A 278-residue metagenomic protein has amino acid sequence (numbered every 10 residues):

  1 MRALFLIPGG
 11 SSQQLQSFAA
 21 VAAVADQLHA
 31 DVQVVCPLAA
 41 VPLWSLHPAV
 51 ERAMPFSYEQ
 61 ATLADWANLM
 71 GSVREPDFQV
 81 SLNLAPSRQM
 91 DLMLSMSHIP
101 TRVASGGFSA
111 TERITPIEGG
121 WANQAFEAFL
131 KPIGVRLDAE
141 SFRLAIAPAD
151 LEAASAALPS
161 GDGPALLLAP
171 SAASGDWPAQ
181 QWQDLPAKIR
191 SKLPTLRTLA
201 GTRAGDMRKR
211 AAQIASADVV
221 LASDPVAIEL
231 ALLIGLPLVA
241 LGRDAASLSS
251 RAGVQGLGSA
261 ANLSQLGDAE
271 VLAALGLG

Functional and structural regions predicted by a protein language model:
R2-G10, V135-M207: Active-site donor-nucleotide binding/catalytic segment of nucleotide-sugar enzymes
F5, A30-L63, G258: Conserved nucleotide-sugar phosphate-binding/catalytic loop shared by glycosyltransferases and other
S11-A25, A39-P42: Short amphipathic alpha-helix
L46, R74, S95, A212-Q213: Structural alpha-helical scaffold elements that stabilize or flank donor/cofactor-binding regions in carbohydrate
M54-R143, P164, A245-L248, G253-Q255: Conserved nucleotide-diphosphate donor binding/catalytic pocket of glycan-assembly enzymes
A104-S105, T115-G120, L232-G278: Nucleotide-sugar donor-binding patch of glycosyltransferase catalytic domains
F129, P186-M207, G253-G278: Extended, non-globular alpha-helical segments
W177-L248: Donor-binding and catalytic core of enzymes assembling or modifying cell-surface/extracellular glycoconjugates
